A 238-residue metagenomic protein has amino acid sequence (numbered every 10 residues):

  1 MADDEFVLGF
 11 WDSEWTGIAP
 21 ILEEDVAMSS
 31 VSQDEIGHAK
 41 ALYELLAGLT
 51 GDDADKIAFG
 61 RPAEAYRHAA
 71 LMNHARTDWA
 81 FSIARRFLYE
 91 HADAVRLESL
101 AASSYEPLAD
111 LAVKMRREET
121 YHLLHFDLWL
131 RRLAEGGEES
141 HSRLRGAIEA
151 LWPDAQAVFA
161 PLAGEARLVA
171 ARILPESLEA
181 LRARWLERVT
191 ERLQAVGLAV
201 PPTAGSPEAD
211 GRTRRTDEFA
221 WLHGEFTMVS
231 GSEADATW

Functional and structural regions predicted by a protein language model:
D4-W11, H38, L42, Y89-R96 (+2 more regions): Amphipathic, well-ordered alpha-helical segments in soluble domains
L8-S30, D93-L108: Helix-loop segments that flank and shape redox-cofactor active sites
V26-S30, D110-V113, S142, G146: Short, charged, amphipathic alpha-helical segments
S32-G60, F126-L130: Conserved alpha-helical segments that form or flank metal/cofactor-binding pockets of metalloenzymes
G60-R86, S103, L133-G137, L151-P175: Acidic/His metal-coordination segments adjacent to aromatic residues that form catalytic metal sites in metalloenzymes
L71-H125: Internal, conserved structured core segments that host functional sites
L124-P153: Solvent-exposed, charged amphipathic helical/linker segments at domain boundaries
S142-W238: Extended, helix-rich structural scaffolds rather than catalytic motifs
